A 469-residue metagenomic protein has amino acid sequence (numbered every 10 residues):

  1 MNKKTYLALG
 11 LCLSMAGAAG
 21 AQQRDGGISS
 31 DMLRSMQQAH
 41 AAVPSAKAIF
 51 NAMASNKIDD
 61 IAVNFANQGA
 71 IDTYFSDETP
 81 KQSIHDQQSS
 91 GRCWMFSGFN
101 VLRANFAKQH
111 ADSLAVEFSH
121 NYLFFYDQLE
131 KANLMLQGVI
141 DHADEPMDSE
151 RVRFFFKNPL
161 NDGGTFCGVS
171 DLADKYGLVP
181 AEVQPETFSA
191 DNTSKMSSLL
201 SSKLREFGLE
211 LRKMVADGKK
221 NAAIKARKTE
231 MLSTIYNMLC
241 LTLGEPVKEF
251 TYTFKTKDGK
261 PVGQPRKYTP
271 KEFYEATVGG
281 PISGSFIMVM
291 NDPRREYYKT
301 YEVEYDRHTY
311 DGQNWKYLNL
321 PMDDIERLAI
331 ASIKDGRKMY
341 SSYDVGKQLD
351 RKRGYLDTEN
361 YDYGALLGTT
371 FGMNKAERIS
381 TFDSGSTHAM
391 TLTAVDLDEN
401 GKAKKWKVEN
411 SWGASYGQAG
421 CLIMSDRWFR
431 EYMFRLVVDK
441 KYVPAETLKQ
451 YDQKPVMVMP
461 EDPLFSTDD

Functional and structural regions predicted by a protein language model:
M1-L7: Bacterial N-terminal signal peptides that target proteins for export
A8-A16: Bacterial N-terminal signal peptides
G17-A21: Sec/Tat signal peptide C-region and signal peptidase I cleavage site
Q23-R24, G218-D469: Active-site signature of cysteine proteases
Q23-S83: N-terminal regions that are enriched for targeting/export leaders and immediately downstream pro/stem segments
I71-H142: Post-signal peptide N-terminal segment of secreted/secretory-pathway proteins
T79-G91, F154-L160, G312-N319, L328-A329 (+1 more regions): Second-shell loop/turn segments in exported
H120-F250: Papain-like cysteine protease catalytic cores
